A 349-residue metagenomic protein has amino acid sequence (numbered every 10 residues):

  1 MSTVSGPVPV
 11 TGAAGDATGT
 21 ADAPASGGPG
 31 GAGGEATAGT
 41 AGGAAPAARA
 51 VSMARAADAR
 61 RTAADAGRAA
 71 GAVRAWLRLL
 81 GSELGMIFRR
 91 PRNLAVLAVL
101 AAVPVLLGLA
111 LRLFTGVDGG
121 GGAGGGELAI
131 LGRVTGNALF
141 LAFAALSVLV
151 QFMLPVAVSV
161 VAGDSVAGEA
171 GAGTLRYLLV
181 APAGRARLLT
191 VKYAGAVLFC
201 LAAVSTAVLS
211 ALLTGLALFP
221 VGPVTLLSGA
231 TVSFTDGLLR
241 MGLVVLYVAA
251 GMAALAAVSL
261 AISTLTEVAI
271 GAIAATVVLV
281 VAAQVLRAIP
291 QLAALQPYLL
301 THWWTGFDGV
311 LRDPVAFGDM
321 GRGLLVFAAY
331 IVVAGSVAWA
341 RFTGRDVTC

Functional and structural regions predicted by a protein language model:
S2-P24, G28-G31, E35, G43-A47 (+5 more regions): Terminal transmembrane helical anchor/hairpin motif
T3-D16, G39, D58, G67-R68 (+4 more regions): Secretory targeting signals
T3-V4, A56-A101: Aromatic- and glycine-rich beta-strand/loop motifs that create alpha-glucan
R78-L100, T190-A202, A269-V277: Alpha-helical transmembrane segments and their helix-start/interface "positive-inside/aromatic belt" motifs in integral
V156-Y177, C349: Transmembrane helix boundary and interhelical loop/hinge segments in multi-pass membrane proteins
S165, M241-V280: A structural motif at transmembrane helix-loop-helix junctions in multipass membrane proteins
R185-A186: Alpha-helix N-cap/start motif
